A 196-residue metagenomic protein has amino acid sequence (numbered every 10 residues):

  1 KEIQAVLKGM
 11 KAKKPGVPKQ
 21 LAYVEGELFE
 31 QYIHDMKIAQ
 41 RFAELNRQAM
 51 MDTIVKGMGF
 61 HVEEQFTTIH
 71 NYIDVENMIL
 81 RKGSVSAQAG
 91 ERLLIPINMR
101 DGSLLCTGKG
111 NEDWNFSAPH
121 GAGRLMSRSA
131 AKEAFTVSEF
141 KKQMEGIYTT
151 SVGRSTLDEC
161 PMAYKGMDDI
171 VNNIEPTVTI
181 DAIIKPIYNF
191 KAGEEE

Functional and structural regions predicted by a protein language model:
K1-E196: Domain-length cofactor-binding catalytic modules of enzymes
